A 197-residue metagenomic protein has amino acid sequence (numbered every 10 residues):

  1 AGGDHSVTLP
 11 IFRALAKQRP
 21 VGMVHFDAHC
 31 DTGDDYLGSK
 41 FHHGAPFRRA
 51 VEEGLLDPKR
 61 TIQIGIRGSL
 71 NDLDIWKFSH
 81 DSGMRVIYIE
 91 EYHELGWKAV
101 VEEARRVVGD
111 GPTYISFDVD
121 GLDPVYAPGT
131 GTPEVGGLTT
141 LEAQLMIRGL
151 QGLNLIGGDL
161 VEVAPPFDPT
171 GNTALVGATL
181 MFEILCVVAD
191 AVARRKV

Functional and structural regions predicted by a protein language model:
G2-V197: Conserved alpha-helical scaffold segments that buttress catalytic/binding sites
